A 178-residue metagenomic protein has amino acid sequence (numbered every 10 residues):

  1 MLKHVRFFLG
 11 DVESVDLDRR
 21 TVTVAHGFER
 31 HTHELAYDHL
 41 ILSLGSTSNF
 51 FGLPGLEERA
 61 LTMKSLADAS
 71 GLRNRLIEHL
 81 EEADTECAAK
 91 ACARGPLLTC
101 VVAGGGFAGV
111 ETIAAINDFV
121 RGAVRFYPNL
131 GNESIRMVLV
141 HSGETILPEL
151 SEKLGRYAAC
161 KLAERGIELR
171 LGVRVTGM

Functional and structural regions predicted by a protein language model:
M1: Glycine/alanine-rich phosphate-binding loops at beta-alpha junctions
H4-V5, I167: Short aromatic/hydrophobic-glycine micro-motifs
V5-A103, F119: FAD-binding core/adjacent interface of flavoenzyme oxidoreductases
G10-V22, N117-M178: A Rossmann-like FAD-binding core segment of flavoenzymes
A103-G106, G143: Glycine-rich Rossmann-fold phosphate-binding loop(s) that bind the pyrophosphate of adenine dinucleotide cofactors
G109-V110: N-terminal Rossmann-fold NAD(P) dinucleotide-binding loop
I113: Glycine-rich loop/hinge motif
